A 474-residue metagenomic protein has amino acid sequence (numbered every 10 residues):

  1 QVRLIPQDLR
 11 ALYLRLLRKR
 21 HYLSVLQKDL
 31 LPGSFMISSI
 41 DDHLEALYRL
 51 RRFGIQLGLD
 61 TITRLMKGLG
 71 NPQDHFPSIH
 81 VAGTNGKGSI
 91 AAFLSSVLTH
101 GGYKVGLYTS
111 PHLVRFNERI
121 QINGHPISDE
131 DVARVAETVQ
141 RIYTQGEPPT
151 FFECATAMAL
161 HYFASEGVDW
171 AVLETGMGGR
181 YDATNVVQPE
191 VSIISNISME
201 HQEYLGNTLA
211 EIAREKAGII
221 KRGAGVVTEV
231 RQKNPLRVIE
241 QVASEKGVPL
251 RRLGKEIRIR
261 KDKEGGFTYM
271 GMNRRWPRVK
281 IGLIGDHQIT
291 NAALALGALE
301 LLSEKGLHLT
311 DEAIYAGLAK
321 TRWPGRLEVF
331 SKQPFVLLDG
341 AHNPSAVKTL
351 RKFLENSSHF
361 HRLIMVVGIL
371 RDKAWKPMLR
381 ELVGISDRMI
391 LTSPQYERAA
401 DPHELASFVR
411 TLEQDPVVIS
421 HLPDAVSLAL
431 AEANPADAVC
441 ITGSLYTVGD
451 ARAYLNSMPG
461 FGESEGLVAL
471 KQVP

Functional and structural regions predicted by a protein language model:
L9, L14, Y22-L26, L30: Short hydrophobic targeting helices and cationic amphipathic motifs that mediate membrane/organellar targeting
L26-D29, G33-N85, S89-K104, L113-V114 (+4 more regions): N-terminal leader/targeting and accessory segments in enzymes
G33-S38, V187-Q188, A210, L301 (+2 more regions): ATP-dependent carboxylate-amine ligase
F53, L59-D74, H100-V187, E203-L205 (+1 more regions): ATP-dependent carboxylate-amine ligase catalytic core
H75, S165, D169-T175, D182-I193 (+3 more regions): Nucleotide phosphate-binding/pyrophosphate-handling subdomain across enzymes that bind or process nucleotide phosphates
L94-T99, F163, V409, L455: Hydrophobic alpha-helical packing residues
P111, A155-Y204, L236-R278: Extended acidic/charged loop-beta regions that coordinate divalent cations and stabilize anionic phosphate/carboxylate
E229-V230, V242-K261, I281-D286, A313-K320 (+5 more regions): Beta-strand->loop->alpha-helix junctions that form or flank phosphate-binding loops in nucleotide-handling enzymes
